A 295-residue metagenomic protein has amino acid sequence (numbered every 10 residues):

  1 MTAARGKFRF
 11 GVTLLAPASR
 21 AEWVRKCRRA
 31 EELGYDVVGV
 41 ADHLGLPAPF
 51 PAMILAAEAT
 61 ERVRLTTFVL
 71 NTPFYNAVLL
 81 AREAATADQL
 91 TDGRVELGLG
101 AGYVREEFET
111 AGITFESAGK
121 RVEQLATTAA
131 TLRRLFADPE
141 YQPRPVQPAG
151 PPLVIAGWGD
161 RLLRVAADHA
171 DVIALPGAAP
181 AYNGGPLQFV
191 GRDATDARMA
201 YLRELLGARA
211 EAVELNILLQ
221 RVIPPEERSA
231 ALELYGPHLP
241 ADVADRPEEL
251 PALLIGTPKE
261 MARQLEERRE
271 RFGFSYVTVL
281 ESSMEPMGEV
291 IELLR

Functional and structural regions predicted by a protein language model:
M1-R295: Active-site-adjacent structural elements that line small-molecule/cofactor binding pockets in enzymes
